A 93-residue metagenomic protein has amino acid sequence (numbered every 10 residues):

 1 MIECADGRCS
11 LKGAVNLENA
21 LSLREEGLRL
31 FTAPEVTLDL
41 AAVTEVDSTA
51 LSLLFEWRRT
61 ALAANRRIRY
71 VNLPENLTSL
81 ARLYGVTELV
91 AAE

Functional and structural regions predicted by a protein language model:
M1-V46, E56-E93: STAS-like cytosolic regulatory interaction modules
